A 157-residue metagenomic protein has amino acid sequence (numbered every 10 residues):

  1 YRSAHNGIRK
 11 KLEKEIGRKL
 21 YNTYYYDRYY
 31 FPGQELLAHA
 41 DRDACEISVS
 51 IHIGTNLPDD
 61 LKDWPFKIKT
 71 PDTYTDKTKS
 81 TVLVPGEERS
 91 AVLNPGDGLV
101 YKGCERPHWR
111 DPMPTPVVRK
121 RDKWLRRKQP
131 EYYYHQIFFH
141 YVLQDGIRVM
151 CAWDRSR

Functional and structural regions predicted by a protein language model:
Y1-Y30, A38-R42: Signature of the catalytic double-stranded beta-helix
P32-E105, W124, E131-I137, Q144-S156: Catalytic core of non-heme Fe(II) oxygenases with the double-stranded beta-helix
C104-W109, M113-P114: Short, charged beta-turn/beta-strand-edge "cap" motif at the junction between a beta-strand and an adjacent loop
H108-W109, K120-W124: Charged, amphipathic alpha-helical segments
P114-P116, D154: Short, glycine/charged-enriched secondary-structure capping and boundary segments
P116-R121, K128-Y132: Accessory, usually C-terminal, subdomains that scaffold auxiliary metal cofactors
